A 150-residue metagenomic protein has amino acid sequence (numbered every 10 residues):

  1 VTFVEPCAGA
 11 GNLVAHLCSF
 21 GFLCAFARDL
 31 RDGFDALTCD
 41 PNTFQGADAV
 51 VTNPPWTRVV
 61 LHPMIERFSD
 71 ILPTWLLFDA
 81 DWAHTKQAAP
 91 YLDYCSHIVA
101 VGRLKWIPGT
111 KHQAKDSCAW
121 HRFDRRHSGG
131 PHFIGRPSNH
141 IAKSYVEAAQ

Functional and structural regions predicted by a protein language model:
V1-Q150: Class I S-adenosyl-L-methionine-dependent methyltransferase catalytic core
